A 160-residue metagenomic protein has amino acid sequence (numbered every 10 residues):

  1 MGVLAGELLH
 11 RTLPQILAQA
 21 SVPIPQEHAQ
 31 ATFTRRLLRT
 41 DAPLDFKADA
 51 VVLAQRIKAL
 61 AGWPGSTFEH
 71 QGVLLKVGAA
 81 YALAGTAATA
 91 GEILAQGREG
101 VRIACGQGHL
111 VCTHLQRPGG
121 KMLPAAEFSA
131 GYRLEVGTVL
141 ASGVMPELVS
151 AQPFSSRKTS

Functional and structural regions predicted by a protein language model:
M1-I24: Conserved anion/nucleotide-ligand pocket segment
V3-R11, R36, A48-V52, E69-G72: Generic recognition of short, well-ordered alpha-helical interface segments
L17-A20, L38, P124: General structural signal for secondary-structure boundaries
V22-H28, Q96-G100: Short hydrophobic/aromatic-rich motifs at helix boundaries and adjacent loops
Q26-L44: Flexible, acidic loop-helix segments that line cofactor/substrate-binding pockets
D41, F46-S160: An anion-binding loop in the catalytic cleft
